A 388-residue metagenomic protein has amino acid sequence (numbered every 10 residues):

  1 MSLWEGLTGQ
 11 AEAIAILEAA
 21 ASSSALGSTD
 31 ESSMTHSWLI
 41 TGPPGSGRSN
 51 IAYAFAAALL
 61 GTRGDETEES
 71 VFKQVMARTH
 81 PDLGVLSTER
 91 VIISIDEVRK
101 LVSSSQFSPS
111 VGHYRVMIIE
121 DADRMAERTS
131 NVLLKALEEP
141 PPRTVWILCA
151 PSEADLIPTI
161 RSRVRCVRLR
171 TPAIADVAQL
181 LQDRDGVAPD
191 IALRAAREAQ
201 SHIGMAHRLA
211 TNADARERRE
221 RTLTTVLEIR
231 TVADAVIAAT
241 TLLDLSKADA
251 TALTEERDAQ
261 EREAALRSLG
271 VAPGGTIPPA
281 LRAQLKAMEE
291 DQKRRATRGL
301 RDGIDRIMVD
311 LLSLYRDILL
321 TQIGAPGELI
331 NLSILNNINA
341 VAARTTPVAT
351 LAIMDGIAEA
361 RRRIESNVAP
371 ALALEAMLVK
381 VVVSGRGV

Functional and structural regions predicted by a protein language model:
M1-A58, D65-V71, P142-R143, P151-I307 (+1 more regions): Charged, glycine-rich active-site and insertion segments that engage polyanionic ligands
L17-T29, I95-V116, R124, N131 (+1 more regions): Conserved alpha-helical scaffold flanking the Walker A/P-loop in AAA+ ATPase domains
E68-S94, A154-L156: AAA+/P-loop NTPase substrate/partner-engagement loops
E89-I95, A122, C166-V167: Flexible beta-alpha connector loops of hexameric P-loop NTPases
V111-V116, P141-I147: Loop/turn-to-beta-strand initiation segments
E120-D121, L148-E153: A short beta-strand-to-loop transition that corresponds to the Sensor-1 phosphate-sensing loop of AAA+ P-loop ATPases
A126, N131, L137-P141, A150 (+1 more regions): Internal, hydrophobic cores of structured domains that mediate oligomerization or house catalytic pockets within large
L311: Conserved phosphate-interacting/catalytic interface
